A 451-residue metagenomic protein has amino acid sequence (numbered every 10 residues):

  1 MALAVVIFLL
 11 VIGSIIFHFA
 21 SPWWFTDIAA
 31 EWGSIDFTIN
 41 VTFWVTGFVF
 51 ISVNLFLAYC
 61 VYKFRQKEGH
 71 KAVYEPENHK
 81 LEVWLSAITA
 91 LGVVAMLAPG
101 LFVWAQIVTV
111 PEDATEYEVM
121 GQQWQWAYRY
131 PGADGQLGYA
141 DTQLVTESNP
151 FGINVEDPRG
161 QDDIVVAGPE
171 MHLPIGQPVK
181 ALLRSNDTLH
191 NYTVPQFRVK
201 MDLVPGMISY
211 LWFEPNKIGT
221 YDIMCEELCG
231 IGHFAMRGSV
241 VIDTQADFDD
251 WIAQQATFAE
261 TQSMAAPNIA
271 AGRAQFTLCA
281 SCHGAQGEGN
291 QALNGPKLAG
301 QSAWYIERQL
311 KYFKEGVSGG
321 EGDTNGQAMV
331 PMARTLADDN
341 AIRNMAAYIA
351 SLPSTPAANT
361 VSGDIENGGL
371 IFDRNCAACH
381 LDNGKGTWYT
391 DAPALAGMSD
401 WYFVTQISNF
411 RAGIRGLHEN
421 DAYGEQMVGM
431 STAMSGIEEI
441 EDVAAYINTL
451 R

Functional and structural regions predicted by a protein language model:
M1-F19, F48-S52: Alpha-helical transmembrane segments of integral membrane proteins, especially early/N-terminal helices
I15-I39, V61-A266: Non-transmembrane, membrane-proximal soluble domains of secreted or membrane proteins
D36-I51: Alpha-helical transmembrane segments
F48, S52-F64: Central hydrophobic cores of alpha-helical transmembrane segments in multi-pass inner-membrane proteins across all
P215, E227, T257, R273-H283 (+3 more regions): Extended non-catalytic domains of envelope/secretory-pathway proteins
M236, N290-K297, F313-R343, I349-L352 (+3 more regions): Axial heme c-ligation environment in periplasmic c-type cytochrome domains
E260-N290, S302, T360-K385: Sequence/structural segment immediately N-terminal to covalent heme-attachment motifs in c-type and related
G300-A303, Q309, G397-S399, Q406: Extracellular/lumenal glycan-associated surfaces
